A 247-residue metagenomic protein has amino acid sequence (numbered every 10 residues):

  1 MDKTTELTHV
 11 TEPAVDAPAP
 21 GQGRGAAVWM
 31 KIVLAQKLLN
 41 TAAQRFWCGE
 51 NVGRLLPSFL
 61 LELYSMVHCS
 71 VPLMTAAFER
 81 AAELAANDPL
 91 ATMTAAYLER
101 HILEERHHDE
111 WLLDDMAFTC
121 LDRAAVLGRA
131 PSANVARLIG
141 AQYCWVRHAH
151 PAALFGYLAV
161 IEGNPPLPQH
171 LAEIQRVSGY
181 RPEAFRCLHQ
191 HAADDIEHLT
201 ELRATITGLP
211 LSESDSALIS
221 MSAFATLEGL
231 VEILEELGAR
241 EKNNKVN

Functional and structural regions predicted by a protein language model:
D2-N247: Non-heme di-metal
